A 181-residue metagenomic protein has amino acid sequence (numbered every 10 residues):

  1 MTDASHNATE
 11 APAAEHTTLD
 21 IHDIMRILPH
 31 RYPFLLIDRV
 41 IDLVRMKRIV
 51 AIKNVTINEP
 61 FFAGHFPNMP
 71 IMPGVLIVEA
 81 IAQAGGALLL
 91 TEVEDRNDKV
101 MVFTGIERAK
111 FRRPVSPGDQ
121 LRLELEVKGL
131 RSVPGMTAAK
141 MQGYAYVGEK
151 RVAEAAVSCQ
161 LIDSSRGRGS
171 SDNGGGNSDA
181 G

Functional and structural regions predicted by a protein language model:
M1-I37, D42, G181: N-terminal leader/capping segments at the start of a protein or of a new domain
D3, A153-G181: C-terminal output/interaction extensions
D3, P12-T18, G85-E124, V152 (+1 more regions): Hydrophobic beta-strand-centered segment that forms part of the acyl-chain substrate-binding groove
M25, N68, F111-R113: Beta-strand-rich interaction surfaces with strong enrichment in secreted/lumenal proteins
P29-M72: Catalytic strand-loop segment that frames the active site of acyl-thioester-processing enzymes
L35, M46-V50, Q120-R122, A138-K140 (+1 more regions): Intrinsic-disorder/low-complexity, polar/charged segments enriched in Ser/Thr/Lys/Arg/Asp/Glu/Gln
V40, E107-G148: Hydrophobic beta-sheet segments that form the core/acyl-binding groove of ACP/CoA-dependent acyl-chain-processing
K47, M72-R96: Active-site helix/loop of acyl-thioester processing domains in fatty-acid/polyketide metabolism, spanning hotdog-fold
